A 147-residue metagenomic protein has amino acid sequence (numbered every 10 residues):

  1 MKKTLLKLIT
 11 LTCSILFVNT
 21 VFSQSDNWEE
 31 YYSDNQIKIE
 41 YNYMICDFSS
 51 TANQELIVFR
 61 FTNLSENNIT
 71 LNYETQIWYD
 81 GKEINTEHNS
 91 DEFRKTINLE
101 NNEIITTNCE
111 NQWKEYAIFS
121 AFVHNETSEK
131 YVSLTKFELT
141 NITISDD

Functional and structural regions predicted by a protein language model:
M1-W28: Bacterial Sec-dependent N-terminal signal peptides
Q24-N53: Low-complexity, acidic Ser/Thr/Pro/Gly-rich terminal tails and inter-domain linkers that flank the onset of structured
Y32-D34, T62-T70, N98-I104, D146-D147: A short, structured loop/turn motif at beta-sheet edges
N42-I45, I57-V58, S90-K95: Short structured motifs
A52-L64: Short beta-strand elements of extracellular/lumenal beta-sandwich folds
E66-N85: Short acidic, flexible loop segments centered on an aromatic residue
E83-N125: Intrinsically disordered, low-complexity Pro/Gly/Ser/Thr-rich segments with frequent PxxP/GP/PP motifs and embedded
C109-D147: Terminal connector regions
